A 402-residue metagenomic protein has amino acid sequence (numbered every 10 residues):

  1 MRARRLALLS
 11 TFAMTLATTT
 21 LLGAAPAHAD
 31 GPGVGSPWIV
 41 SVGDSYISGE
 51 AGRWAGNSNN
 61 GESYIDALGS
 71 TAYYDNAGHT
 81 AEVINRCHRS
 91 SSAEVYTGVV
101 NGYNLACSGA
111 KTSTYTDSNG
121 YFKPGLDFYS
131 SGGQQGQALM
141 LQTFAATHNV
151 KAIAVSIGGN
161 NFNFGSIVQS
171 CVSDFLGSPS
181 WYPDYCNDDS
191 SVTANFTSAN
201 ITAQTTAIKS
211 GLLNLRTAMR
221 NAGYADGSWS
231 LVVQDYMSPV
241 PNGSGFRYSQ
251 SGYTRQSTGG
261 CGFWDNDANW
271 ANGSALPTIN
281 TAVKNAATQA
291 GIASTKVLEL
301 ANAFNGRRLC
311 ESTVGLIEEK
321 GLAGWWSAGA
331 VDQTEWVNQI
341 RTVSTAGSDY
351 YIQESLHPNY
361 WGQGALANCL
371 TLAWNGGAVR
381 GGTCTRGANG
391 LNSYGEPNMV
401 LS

Functional and structural regions predicted by a protein language model:
M1-A29: Secretory targeting and sorting signals
P26-S41, Q134-I153, K209-S230: Short amphipathic alpha-helices and their capping/turn segments at secondary-structure boundaries
P32-G33, G49-A55, T114-S118, F164-Q169 (+1 more regions): Short, solvent-exposed loop/turn and secondary-structure capping segments
P37-W54, I65, N160-F162, Y360: Catalytic nucleophile-elbow at a beta strand-turn-alpha helix junction centered on a G-D-S/GDSL motif, marking
S45-G49, C107-S113, G159-F164, Y236-P241 (+1 more regions): Solvent-exposed loop/turn segments at secondary-structure junctions within structured extracellular/periplasmic domains
E62-N200: Conserved SGNH/GDSL esterase-like catalytic core that processes O-acyl groups on lipids and polysaccharides
S91-G102, Q204-S230, D267-A268, N272-L300: A structural motif corresponding to the C-terminal end of an alpha-helix and its immediate exit/capping segment
S238-H357: Mobile gating loops/cap/lid regions near enzyme active sites that modulate substrate access
